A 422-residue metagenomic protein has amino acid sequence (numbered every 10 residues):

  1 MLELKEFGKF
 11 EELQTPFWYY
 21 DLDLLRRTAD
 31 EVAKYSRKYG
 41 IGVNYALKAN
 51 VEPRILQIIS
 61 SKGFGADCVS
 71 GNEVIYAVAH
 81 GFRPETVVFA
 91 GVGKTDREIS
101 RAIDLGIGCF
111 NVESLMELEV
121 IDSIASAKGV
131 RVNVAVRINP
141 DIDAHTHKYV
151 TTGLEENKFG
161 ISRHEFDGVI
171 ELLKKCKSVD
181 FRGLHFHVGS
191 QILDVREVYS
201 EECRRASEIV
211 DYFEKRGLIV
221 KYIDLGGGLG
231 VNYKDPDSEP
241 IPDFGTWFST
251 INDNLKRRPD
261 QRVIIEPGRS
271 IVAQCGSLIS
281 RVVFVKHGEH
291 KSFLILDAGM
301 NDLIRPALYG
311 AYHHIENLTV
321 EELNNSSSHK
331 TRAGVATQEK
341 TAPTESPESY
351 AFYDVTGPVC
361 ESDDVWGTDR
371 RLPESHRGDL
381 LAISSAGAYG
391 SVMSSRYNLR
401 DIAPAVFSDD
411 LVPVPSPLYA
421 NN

Functional and structural regions predicted by a protein language model:
M1-V132, E171-D180, D211, K215 (+3 more regions): A charged N-terminal "starter" segment
L25, K48, S70, A102 (+6 more regions): Conserved, mostly hydrophobic/aromatic
A46, A90, R137, H187 (+6 more regions): Generic beta-strand/beta-sheet core signal
L47-V51, N72-E73, G93-K94, S114-M116 (+7 more regions): Active-site-proximal loop/turn and secondary-structure-junction residues that shape catalytic pockets, frequently
L56, A79, I99-D104, I121-I124 (+6 more regions): Short acidic, glycine/serine/threonine-rich loops at helix termini
A66-D67, V87, F110, L184 (+3 more regions): Hydrophobic residues within beta-strands of alpha/beta enzymes
D141-V285, N398: Active-site loop/helix belt of alpha/beta enzymes
T250, D260-N422: Charged (often Lys/Glu-rich) extended helix/loop segments that serve as interaction or gating elements
